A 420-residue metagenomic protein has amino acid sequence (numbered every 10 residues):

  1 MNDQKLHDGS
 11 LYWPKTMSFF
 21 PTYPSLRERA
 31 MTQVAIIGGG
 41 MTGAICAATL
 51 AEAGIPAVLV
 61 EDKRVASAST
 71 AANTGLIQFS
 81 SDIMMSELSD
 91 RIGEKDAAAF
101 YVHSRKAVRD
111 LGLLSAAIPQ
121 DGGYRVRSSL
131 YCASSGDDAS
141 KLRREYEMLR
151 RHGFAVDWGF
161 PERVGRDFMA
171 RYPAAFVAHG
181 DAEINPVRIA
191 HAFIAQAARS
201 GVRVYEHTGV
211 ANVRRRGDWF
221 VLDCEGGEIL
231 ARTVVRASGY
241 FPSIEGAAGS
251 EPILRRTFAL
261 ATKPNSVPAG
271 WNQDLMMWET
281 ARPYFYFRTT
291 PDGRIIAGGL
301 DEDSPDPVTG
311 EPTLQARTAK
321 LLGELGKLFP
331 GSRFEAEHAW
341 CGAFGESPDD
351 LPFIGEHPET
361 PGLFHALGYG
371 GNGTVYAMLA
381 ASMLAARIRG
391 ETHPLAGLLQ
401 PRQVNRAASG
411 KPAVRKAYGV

Functional and structural regions predicted by a protein language model:
M1-V34: Extreme N-terminal leader/targeting segments of oxidoreductases
T32-L59: N-terminal Rossmann-like FAD-binding beta1-loop-alpha1 element of flavoenzymes
E52-A72: Glycine-rich FAD pyrophosphate-binding loop
A72-H103: Glycine-rich active-site loop/strand segments that organize a redox cofactor
R91-Q196: Rossmann-like flavin
R109, A117-R125, V210, E228-I229 (+2 more regions): Active-site substrate-recognition segment that forms the wall of the catalytic cavity or substrate channel
A175-A231: Helical element adjacent to the flavin cofactor pocket in flavoenzyme catalytic cores
E311, G326-V420: C-terminal catalytic lobe of FAD-dependent flavoproteins
